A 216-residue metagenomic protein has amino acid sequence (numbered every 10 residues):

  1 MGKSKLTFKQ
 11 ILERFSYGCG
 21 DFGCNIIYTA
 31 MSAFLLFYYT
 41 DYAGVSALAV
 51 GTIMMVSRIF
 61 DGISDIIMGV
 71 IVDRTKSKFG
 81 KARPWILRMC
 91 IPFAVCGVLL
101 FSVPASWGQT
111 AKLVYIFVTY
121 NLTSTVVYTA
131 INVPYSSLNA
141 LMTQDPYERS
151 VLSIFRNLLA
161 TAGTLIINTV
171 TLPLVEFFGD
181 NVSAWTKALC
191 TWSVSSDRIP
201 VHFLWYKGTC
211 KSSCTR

Functional and structural regions predicted by a protein language model:
G2-R216: Membrane-embedded alpha-helical bundles of multi-pass transporters/translocases, especially carrier/permease families
